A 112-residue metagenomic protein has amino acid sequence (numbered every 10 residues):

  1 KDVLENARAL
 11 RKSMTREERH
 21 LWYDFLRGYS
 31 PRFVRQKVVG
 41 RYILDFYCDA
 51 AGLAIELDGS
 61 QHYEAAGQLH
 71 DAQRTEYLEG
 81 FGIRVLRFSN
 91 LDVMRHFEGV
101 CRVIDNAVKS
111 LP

Functional and structural regions predicted by a protein language model:
K1-P112: Nucleic-acid endo/exonuclease domains
